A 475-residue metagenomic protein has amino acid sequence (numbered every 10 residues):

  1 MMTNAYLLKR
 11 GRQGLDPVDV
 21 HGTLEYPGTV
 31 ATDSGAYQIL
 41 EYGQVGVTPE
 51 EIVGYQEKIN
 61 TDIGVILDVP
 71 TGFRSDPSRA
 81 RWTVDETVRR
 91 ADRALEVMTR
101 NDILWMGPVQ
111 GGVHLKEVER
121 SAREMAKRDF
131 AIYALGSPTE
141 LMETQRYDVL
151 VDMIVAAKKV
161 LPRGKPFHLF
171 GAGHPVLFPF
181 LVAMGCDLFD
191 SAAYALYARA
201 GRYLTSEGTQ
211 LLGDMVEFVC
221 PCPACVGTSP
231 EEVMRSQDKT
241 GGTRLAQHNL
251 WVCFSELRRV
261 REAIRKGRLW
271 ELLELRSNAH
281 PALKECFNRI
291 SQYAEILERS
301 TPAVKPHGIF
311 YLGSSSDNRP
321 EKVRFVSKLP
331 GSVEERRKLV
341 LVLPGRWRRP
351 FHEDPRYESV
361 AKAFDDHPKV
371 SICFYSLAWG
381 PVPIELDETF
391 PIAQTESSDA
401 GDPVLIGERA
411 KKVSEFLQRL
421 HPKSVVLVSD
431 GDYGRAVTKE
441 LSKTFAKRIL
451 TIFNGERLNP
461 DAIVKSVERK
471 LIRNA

Functional and structural regions predicted by a protein language model:
M1-G46, E96, Q110, E117-S121 (+6 more regions): Catalytic cores of glycan-processing enzymes that make or break glycosidic bonds
M1-R100, I309-R336, L343-L420, V428-A475: Non-catalytic, usually N-terminal nucleic-acid engagement modules in DNA/RNA processing proteins
L7-K9, A36-Y37, P70-G72, G112-H114 (+7 more regions): Short, solvent-exposed loop/turn segments at secondary-structure junctions
T61-I66, V88-D92, I103, A263-I290 (+1 more regions): Long, low-complexity, charge-dense
V88, V97-V226: Glycine-rich phosphate/ribose-binding loops and adjacent secondary-structure elements that form binding surfaces
A192-E285, R409: Gly/Ser/Thr/Ala-enriched C-terminal appendages of enzymes
C286-R289, L297-S300, A462-V464, R473-N474: Non-catalytic terminal extensions that flank enzyme cores
R289-K322: Flexible, glycine-rich loop/tail regions that form catalytic "lids" or insertion modules at the edges of active sites
